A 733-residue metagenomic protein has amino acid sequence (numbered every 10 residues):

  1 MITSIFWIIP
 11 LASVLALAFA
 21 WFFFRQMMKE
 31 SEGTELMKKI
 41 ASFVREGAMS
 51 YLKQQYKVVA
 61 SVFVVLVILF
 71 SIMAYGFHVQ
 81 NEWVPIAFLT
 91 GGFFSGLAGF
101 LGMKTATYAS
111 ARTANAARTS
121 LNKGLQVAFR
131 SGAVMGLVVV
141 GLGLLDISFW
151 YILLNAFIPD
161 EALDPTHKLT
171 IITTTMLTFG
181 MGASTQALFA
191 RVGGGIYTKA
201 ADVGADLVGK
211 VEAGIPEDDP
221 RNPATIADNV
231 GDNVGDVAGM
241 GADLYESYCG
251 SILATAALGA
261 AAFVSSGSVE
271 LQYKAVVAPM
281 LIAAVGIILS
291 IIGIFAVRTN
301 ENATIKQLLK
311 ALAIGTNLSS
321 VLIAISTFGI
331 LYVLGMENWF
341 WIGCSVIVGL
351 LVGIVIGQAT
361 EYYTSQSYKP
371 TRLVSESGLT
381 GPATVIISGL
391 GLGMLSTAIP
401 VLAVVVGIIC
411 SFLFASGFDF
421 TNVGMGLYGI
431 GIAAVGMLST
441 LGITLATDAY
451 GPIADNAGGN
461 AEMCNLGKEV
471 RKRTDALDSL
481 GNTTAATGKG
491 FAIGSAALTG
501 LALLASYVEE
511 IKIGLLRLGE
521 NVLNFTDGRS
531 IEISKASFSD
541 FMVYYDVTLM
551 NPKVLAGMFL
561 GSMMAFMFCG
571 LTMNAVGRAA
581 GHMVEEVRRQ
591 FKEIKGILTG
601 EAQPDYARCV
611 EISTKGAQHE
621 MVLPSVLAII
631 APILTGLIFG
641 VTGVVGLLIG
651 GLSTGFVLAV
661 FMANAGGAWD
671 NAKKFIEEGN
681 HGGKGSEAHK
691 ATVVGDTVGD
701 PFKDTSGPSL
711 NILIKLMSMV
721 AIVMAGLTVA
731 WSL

Functional and structural regions predicted by a protein language model:
M1-L733: Hydrophobic packing and interface segments
